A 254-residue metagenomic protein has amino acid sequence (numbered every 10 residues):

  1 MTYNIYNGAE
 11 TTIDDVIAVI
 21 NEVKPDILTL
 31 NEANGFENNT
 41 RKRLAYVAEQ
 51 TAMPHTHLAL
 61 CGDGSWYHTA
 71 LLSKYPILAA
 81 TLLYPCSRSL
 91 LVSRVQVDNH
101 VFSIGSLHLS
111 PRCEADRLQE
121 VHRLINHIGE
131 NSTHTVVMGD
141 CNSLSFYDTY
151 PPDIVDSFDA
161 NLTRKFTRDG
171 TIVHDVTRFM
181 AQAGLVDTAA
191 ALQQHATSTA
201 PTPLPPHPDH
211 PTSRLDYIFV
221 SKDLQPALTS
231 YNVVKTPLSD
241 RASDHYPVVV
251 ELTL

Functional and structural regions predicted by a protein language model:
M1-I5, V16-T40, I104, L124-Y150 (+3 more regions): Active-site beta-strand/loop signature of hydrolases that rely on acidic residues for catalysis
Y6-T12, N34-T40, Y84-P85, C113-E114 (+2 more regions): Acidic-and-aromatic substrate-binding clefts and catalytic sites of carbohydrate-active enzymes
K24, A52, K74-P76, S132 (+1 more regions): Residue-level detector of structured alpha->beta connecting loops
E32-C113: Structured beta-strand-rich core segments of catalytic domains in phosphoester-bond hydrolases
K42-R43, L118-L124: Charged helix-capping and loop-helix junction motifs
M53-T56, P226-L238: Low-complexity, intrinsically disordered Gly/Pro/Thr-rich segments
S65-L78, M180-G184, P206-A227, L252-T253: Conserved beta strand-loop-helix elements of the APE1-like EEP
H122-P211, L215, V220: Metal-dependent phosphoesterases centered on the DNase I-like endonuclease/exonuclease/phosphatase
